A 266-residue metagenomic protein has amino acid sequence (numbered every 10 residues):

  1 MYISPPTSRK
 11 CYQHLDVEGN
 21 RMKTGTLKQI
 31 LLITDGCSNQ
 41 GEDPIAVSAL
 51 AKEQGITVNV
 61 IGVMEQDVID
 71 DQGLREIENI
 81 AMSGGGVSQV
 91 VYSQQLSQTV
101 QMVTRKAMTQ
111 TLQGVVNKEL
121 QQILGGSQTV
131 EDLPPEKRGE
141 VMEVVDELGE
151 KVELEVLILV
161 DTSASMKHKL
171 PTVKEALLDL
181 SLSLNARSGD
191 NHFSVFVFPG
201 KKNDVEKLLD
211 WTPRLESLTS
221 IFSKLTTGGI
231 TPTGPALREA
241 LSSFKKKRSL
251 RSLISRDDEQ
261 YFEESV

Functional and structural regions predicted by a protein language model:
M1, Q29-I33, K151-D210: Von Willebrand factor
M1, V68-E78, H192-K224, S243-K245 (+1 more regions): Short beta-strand-loop
Y2-Y12, G19, K23-T26, T34-S83 (+2 more regions): VWA/integrin I-like adhesion module and closely mimicked acidic/polar interface patches used
S4, S8, K169-V173, G229-R238: Phosphate/oxyanion-binding active-site loops and adjacent basic polyanion-contact surfaces
L15-G19, K23-T24, M102-L157, A164-K169: Acidic, polar low-complexity linker/tail segments
G19-R21, K247-E264: Short helix/loop segment immediately N-terminal to the Walker
C37, S163, K167, F222-T227: Second-shell loop/turn segments in exported
V87-S97: Short acidic-hydrophobic, aromatic-tinged amphipathic segments that line or gate anion-handling sites
